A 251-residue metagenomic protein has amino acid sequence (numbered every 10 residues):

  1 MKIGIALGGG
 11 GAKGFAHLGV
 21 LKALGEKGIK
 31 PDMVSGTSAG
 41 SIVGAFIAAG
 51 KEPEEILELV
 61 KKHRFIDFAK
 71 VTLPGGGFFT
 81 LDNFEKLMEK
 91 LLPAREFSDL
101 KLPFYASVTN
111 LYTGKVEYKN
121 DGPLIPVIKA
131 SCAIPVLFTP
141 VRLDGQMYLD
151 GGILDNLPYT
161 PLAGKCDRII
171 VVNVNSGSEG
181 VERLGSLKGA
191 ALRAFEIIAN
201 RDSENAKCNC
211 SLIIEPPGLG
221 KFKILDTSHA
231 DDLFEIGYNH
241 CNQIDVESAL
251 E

Functional and structural regions predicted by a protein language model:
M1-T37, A45-E251: Patatin-like phospholipase
